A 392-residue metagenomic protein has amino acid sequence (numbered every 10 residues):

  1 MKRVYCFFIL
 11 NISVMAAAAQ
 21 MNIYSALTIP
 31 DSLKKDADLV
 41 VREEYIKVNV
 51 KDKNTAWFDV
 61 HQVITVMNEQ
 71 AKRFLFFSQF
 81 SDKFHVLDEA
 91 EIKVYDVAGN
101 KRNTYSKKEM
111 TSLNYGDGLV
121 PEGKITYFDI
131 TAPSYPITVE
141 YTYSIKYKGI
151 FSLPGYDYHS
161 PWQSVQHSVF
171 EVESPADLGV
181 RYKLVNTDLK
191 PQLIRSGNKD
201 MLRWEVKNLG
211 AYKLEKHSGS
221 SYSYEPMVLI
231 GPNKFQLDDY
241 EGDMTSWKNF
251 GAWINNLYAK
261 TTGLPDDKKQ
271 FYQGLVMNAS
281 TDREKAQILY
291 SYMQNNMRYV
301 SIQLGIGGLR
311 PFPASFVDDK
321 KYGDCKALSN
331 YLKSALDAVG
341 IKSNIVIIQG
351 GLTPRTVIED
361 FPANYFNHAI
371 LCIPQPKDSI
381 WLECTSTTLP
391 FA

Functional and structural regions predicted by a protein language model:
M1-I23: Bacterial Sec-dependent N-terminal signal peptides
A19, G123, S134, V165 (+3 more regions): Short, solvent-exposed loop/turn segments at the edges of secondary structure
Q20-V169: Lumenal/extracellular ectodomains and adaptor appendage modules of the eukaryotic vesicle/secretory system
M21-A26, K146-S152, Y156, S160-P161 (+1 more regions): Secretory-pathway-linked proteins and extracytosolic
K124-D129, Y258, Y272-S280, A314-Y322: Second-shell loop/turn segments in exported
D267-Q270, G305-P313, Q349-P354: Short, conserved phosphate-binding/catalytic loop or strand-edge motifs used in phosphoryl-/nucleotidyl-transfer
R283-I288, Y292-Q294, F312-G323, A327-S343: Active-site-proximal cofactor/substrate-binding loop regions of enzyme domains
A327-A392: Hydrophobic/aromatic-rich core segments of domains that either
